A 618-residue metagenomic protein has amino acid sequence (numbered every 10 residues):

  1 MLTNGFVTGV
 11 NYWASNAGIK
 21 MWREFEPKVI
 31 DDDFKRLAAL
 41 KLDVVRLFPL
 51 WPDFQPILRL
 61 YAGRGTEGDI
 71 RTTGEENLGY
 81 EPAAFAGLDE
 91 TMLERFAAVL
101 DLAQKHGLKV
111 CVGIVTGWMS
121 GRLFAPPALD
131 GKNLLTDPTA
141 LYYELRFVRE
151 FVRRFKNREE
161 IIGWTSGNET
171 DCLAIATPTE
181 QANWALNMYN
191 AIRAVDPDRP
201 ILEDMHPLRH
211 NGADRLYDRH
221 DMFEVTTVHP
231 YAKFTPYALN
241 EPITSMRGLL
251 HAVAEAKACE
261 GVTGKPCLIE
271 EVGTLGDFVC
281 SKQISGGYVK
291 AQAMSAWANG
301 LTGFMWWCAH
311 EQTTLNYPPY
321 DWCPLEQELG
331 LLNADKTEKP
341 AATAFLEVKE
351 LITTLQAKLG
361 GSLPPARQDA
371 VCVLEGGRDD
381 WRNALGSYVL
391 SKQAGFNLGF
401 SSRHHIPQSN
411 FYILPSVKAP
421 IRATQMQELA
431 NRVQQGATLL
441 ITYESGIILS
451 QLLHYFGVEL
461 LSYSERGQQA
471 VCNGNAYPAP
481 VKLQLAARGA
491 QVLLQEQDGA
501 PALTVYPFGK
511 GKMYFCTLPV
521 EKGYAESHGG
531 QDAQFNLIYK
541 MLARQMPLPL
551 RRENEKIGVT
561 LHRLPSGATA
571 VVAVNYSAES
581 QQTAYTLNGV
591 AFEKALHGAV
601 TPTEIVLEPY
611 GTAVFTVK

Functional and structural regions predicted by a protein language model:
L2-F223, Q312-L315: Active-site mouth of glycoside hydrolases
A14, E169-I175, Y231-K233, Y237-P242 (+3 more regions): Active-site clefts of carbohydrate-active enzymes
V29-D33, R146-V152, P207-D218, L249-A258 (+3 more regions): Alpha-helical scaffolding within the catalytic cores of extracellular/periplasmic polymer-degrading hydrolases
L186-N190, D196, R367-N397: Short, charged N-terminal beta->alpha structural module
L208-R209, Y388-P407: A short, well-structured beta->alpha microelement
V272, G286-D321: Substrate-binding cleft of secreted/luminal carbohydrate-active enzymes
A309-R367: Aromatic-rich peripheral "rim/lid" segments of glycoside hydrolase catalytic domains that contact and position glycan
A419-K618: A conserved amphipathic helix/loop scaffold that creates a polar/acidic microenvironment used either to coordinate
